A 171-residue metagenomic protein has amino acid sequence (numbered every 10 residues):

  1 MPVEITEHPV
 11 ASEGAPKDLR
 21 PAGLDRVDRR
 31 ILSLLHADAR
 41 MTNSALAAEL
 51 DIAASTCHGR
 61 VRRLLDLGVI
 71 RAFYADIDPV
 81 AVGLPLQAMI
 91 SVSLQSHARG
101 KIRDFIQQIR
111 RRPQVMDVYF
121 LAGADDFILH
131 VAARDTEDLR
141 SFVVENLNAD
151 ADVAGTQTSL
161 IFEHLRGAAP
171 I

Functional and structural regions predicted by a protein language model:
M1-I171: A compositional/biophysical signature of low hydrophobicity enriched in polar/charged and small residues
